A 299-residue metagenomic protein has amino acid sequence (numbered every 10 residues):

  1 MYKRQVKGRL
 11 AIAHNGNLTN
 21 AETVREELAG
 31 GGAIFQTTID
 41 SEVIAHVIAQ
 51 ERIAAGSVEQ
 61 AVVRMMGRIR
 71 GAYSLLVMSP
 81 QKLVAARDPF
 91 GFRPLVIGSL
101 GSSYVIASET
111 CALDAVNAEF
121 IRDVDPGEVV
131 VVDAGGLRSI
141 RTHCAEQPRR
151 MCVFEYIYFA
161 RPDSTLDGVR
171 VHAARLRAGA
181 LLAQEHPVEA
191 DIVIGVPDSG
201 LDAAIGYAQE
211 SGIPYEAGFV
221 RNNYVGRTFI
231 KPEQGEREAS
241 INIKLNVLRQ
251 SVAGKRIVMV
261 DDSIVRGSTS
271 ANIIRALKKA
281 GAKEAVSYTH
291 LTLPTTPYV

Functional and structural regions predicted by a protein language model:
M1-Q5, T289-T295: Conserved small/polar residues in nucleotide/adenosyl-binding loops
K3-P126, V131-A190, V196: Conserved short alpha-helical segments that host acidic/polar catalytic motifs at enzyme active sites
E42-A45, E155-I157, E216-I230, L291: Short connector loops at secondary-structure junctions
P80-K82, G195-A203, N223-V225, L291: A glycine-rich phosphate-binding loop feature that marks nucleotide/adenosyl-phosphate handling sites
V193, G200-A204, S211, Y215 (+1 more regions): Extended, hydrophobic alpha-helical segments in both membrane/secreted and soluble proteins
G212-V258, S268-A271: Short, glycine/charge-rich flexible loops or terminal/linker lids adjacent to PRPP-binding catalytic cores
R275-L291: A short, conserved beta-to-alpha structural element at the edge of catalytic cores that scaffolds binding
